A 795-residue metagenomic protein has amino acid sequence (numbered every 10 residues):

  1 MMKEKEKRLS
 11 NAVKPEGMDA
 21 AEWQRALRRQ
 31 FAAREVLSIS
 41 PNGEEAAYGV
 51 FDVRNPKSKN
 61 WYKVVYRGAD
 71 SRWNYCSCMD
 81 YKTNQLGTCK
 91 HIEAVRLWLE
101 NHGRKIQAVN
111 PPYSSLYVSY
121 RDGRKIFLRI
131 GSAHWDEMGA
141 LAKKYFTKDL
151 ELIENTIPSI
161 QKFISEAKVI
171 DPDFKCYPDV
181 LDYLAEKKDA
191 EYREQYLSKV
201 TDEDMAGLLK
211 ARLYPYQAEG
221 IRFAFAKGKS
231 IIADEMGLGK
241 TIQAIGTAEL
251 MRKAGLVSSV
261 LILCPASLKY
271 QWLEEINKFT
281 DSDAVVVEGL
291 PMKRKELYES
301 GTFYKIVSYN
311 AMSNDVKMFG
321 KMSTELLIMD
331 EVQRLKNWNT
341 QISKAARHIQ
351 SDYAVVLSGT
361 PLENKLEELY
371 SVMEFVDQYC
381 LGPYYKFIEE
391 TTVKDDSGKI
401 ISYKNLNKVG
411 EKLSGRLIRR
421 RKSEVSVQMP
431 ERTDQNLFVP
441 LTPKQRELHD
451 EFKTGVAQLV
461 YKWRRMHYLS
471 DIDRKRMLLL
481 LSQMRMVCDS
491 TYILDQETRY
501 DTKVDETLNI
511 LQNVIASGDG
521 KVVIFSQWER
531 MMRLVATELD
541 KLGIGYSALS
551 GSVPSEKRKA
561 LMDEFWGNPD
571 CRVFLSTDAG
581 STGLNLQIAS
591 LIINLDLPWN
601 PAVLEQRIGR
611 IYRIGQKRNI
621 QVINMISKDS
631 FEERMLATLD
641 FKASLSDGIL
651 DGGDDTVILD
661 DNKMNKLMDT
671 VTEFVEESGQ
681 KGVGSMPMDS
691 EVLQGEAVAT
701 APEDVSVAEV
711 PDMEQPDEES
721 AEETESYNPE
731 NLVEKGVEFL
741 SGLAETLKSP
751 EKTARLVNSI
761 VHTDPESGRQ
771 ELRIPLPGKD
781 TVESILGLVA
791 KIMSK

Functional and structural regions predicted by a protein language model:
M1-W73, W98: Hydrophobic, aromatic-enriched, well-ordered structural segments
K14-A21, N42-G43, R104-S230, E274 (+6 more regions): Charged, low-complexity
K57-P111: Short Cys/His-based metal-binding microdomains
M205, I245-A248, R252-S259, T302 (+7 more regions): Conserved Helicase C-terminal RecA-like lobe
I231-L238, Q243-E274, Y353, G518: Conserved SF1/SF2 helicase motif Ia
L256-S259, L273-E274, K278-D281, S300-F303 (+5 more regions): Conserved P-loop NTPase motor "coupling/switch" region that bridges the ATPase
V286-R294, Y309-N314, R334-T340, S526-R530 (+3 more regions): Conserved helicase motor
D471-M477, V504, V514, G615-T746: C-terminal accessory region of SF2 helicases/translocases
